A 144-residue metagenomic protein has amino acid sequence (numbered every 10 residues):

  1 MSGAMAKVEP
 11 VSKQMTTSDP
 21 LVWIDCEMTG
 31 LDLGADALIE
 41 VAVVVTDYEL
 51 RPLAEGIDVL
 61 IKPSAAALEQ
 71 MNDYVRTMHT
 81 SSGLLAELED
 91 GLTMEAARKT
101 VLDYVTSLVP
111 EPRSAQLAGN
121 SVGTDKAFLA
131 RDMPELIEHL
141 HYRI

Functional and structural regions predicted by a protein language model:
V8, S12-I24, T29-G119: Conserved non-catalytic scaffold segment of RNase H-like nuclease domains
L108-V109, T124-R143: Substrate-recognition/cap helix-loop segment adjacent to the acidic, metal-dependent catalytic center of Asp-based
